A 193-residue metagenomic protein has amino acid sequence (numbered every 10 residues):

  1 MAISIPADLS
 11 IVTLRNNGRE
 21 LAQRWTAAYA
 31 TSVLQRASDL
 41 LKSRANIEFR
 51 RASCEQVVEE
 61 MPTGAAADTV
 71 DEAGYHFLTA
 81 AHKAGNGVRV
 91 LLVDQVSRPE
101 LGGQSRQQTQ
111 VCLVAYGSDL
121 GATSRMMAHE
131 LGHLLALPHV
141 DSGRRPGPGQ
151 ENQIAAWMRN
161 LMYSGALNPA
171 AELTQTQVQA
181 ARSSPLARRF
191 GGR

Functional and structural regions predicted by a protein language model:
M1-N86, D94-S97, A187-F190: Propeptide-to-catalytic entry region of secreted or membrane-anchored zinc metalloproteases
A7-I11, F49-R50, R89-L92, C112-A115 (+2 more regions): Structural recognition of the beta-strand scaffold that forms the well-ordered cores of secreted hydrolase catalytic
L9, E20, E48, C54-Q56 (+8 more regions): Compositionally biased, intrinsically disordered low-complexity regions
E20-T31, A67-T69, L101-C112, A171-S183: Short, polar loop/linker segments at the starts of domains and inter-domain junctions
F77-G85, G103-Q108, Q153-A156: Extracellular/periplasmic catalytic domains that process cell-envelope and extracellular macromolecules
L92-G121, L167: Active-site scaffold of zinc-dependent metalloenzymes
Y116-R193: The catalytic-center signature of Zn2+-dependent metalloproteases
